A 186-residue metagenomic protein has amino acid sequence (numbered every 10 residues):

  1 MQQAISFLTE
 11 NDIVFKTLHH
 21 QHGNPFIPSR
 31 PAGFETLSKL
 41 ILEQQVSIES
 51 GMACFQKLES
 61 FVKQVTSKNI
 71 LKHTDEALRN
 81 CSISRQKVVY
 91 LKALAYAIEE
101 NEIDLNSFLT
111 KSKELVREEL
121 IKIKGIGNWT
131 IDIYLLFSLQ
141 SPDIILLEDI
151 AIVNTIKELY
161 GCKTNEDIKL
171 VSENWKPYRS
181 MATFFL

Functional and structural regions predicted by a protein language model:
M1-P25, V88, L109, K113-L115 (+1 more regions): C-terminal accessory module of base-excision DNA glycosylases/AP lyases that mediates lesion recognition and DNA
Q2-I5, P28, Q45, C81 (+1 more regions): Charge-dense, low-complexity intrinsically disordered segments
N11-F15, V46-S47, G51-K122, N174-K176: Alpha-helical ds-nucleic-acid-binding substructure associated with the helix-hairpin-helix region of base-excision DNA
F26-I27, V62, E99, P142-D143: A short hydrophobic/aromatic micro-motif that marks alpha-helical segments and, especially, helix-coil
